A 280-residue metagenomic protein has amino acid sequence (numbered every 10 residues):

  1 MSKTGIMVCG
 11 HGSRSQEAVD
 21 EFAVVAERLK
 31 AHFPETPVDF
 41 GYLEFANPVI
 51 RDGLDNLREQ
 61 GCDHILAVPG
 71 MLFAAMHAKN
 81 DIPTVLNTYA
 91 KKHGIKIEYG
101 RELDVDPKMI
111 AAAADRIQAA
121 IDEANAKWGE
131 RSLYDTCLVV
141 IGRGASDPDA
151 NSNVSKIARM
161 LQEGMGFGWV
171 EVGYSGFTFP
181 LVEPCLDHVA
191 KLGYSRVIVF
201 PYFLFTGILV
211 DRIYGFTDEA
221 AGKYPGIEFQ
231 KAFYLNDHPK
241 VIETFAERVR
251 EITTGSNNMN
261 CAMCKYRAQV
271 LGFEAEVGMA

Functional and structural regions predicted by a protein language model:
M1-A280: Active-site-proximal alpha-helix that buttresses catalytic centers in soluble enzyme cores
